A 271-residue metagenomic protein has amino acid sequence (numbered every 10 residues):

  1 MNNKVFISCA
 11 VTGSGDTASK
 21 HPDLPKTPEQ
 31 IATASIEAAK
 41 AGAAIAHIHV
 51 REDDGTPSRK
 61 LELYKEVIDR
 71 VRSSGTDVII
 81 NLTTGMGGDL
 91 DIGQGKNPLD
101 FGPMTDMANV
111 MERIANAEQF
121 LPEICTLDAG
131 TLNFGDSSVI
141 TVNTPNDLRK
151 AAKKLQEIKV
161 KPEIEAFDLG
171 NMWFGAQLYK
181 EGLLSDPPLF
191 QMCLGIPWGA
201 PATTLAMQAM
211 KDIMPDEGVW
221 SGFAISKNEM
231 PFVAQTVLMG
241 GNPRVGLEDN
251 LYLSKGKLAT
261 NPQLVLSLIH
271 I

Functional and structural regions predicted by a protein language model:
M1-D23, G87, I92-N97, T126-F134: N-terminal small/glycine-rich loop or linker at the start of catalytic domains across soluble metabolic enzymes
C9, A32, A43-P57, I79-M86: Histidine-centered catalytic micro-motifs
S19, I45-V67, C193-L194, L251-S254: Glycine-rich, proline-tolerant flexible connector loops at the mouths of alpha/beta enzymes
T27-S35, A108-N116, E229-V233: Short, acidic/polar
K40-I45, P122, G240-G241: A structural motif
G55-R70, I80-R113, A200-K211: N-terminal active-site wall of soluble small-molecule enzyme domains
I124-L247, L258: Catalytic alpha/beta core domains of metabolic enzymes, predominantly
I269-I271: Conserved small/polar residues in nucleotide/adenosyl-binding loops
